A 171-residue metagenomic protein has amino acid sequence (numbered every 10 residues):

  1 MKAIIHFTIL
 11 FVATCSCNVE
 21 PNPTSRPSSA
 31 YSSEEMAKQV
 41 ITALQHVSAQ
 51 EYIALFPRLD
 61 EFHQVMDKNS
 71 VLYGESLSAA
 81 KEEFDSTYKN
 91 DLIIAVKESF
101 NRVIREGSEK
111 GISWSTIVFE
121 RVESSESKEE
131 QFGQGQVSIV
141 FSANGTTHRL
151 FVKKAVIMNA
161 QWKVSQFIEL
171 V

Functional and structural regions predicted by a protein language model:
K2-I9: Sec-dependent signal peptide recognition, specifically the positively charged N-region followed immediately by
L10-C17: Hydrophobic h-region of N-terminal signal peptides that target proteins for export in Gram-negative bacteria
C17-A49, A54, E61-V65: Short, low-complexity N-terminal intrinsically disordered segments enriched in polar/charged residues
V40, L44-S48, F56-D60, Y88 (+4 more regions): Sec/Tat-exported extracytoplasmic proteins
A54-S78: Short, solvent-exposed secondary-structure junction/capping segments
F56-D60, D67, V118, E123 (+3 more regions): A mature extracytoplasmic/lumenal domain signature
V71-N144: Surface-exposed, charged secondary-structure patches
E130-V171: Short beta-strand edge/turn micro-motifs at domain boundaries
